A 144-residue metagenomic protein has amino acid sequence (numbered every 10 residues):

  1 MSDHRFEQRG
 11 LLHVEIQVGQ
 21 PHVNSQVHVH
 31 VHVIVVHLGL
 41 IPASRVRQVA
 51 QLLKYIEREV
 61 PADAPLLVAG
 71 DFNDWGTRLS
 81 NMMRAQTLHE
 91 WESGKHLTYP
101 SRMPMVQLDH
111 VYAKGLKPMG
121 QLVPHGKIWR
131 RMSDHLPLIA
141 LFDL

Functional and structural regions predicted by a protein language model:
M1, L38-I41, H125-W129: Short, solvent-exposed aromatic-acidic interface loops
M1, V36-L38, F72, L116: Hydrophobic pocket-lining residues within nucleotide cofactor-binding pockets
M1-H30: Structured beta-strand-rich core segments of catalytic domains in phosphoester-bond hydrolases
F6, E15, E57-L67, F72-L144: Metal-dependent phosphoester-hydrolase catalytic domains
F6-Q8, S44-Q51, M132-D134: Soluble or luminal CAZymes and related metallo-dependent hydrolases
P21-V27, A50-K54, W129, D143-L144: N-terminal, active-site-proximal structural segment of metallo-dependent hydrolase catalytic domains
H30-H32, P65: Residues at the starts of beta-strands that form the adenosine-phosphate
V33-E59, R78: Active-site beta-loop-alpha substructure in enzyme catalytic cores, prototypically the cysteine-centered nucleophile
